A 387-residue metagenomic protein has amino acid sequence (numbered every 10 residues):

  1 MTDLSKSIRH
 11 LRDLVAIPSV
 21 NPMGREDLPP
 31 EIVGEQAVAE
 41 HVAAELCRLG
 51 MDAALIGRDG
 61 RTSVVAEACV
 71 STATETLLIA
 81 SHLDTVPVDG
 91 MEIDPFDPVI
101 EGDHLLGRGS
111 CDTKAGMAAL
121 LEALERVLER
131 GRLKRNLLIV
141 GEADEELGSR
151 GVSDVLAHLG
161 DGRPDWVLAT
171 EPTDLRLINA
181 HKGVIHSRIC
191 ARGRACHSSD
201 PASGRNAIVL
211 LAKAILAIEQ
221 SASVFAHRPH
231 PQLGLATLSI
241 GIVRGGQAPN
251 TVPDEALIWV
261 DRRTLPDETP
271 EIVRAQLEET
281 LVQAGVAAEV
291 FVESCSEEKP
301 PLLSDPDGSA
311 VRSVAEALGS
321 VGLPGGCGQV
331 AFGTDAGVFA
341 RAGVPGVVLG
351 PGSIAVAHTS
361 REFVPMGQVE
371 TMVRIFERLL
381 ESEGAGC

Functional and structural regions predicted by a protein language model:
M1-T2, V33, A37, G57 (+2 more regions): Metal-dependent amide/peptide-bond hydrolase catalytic core, centered on the "pita-bread" metallohydrolase fold
T2-L105, L133, S353: Acidic/His- and Gly-rich active-site-bordering loop/insert found across diverse amide/peptide-bond hydrolases
L14, P18, L46, E171 (+2 more regions): Residue-level signal for inorganic ion chemistry
L49, E129-L133, G160-R163, Q283-A287 (+1 more regions): Short helix-capping segments at alpha-helix termini
S63, L147-S149, R176, D335 (+1 more regions): Generic structural signal for helix capping and beta-alpha/helix-loop junctions
L78, L105, D165-A169, R188 (+1 more regions): Short glycine-aspartate micro-motif
I79, V99-E146, R188-A191, P201-S221 (+2 more regions): Alpha-helical metal-binding/catalytic segments enriched in His/Glu/Asp
T113-K114, A118-H186, C387: Acidic/histidine-rich catalytic neighborhood of metal-dependent amide-processing enzymes
